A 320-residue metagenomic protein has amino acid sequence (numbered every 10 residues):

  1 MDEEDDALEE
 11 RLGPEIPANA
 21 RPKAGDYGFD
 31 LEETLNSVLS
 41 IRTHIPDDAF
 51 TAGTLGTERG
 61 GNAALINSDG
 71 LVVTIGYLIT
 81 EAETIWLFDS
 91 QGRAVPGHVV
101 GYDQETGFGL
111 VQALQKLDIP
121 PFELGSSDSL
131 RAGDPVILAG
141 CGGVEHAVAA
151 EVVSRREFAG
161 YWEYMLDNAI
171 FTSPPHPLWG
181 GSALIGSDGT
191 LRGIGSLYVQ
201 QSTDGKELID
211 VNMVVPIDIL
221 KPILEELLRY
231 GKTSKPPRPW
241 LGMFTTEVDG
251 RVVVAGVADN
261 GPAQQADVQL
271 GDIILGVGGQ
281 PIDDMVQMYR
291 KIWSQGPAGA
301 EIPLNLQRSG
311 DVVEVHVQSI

Functional and structural regions predicted by a protein language model:
M1-A64, S68-L71, I75-Y77, T84 (+3 more regions): N-terminal activation segment of mature serine protease catalytic domains
M1-L31, E145, L191-V248, R290 (+2 more regions): C-terminal cap/linker of serine protease catalytic domains
E15-A18, P46-D48, G60, N67-A147 (+5 more regions): Conserved active-site neighborhood of the chymotrypsin/trypsin-like protease fold
V38-R42, V72-G76, A132-G142, T172 (+1 more regions): Active-site-proximal beta-strands of protease catalytic cores
G56, P121-D167, Q200-G205, I223-P236: Flexible, gly/ser-rich surface segments that form the specificity/activation loops bordering the active-site cleft
S68-V73, D188-R192, A263-V286: Conserved PDZ fold ligand-binding element
G125-S129, S182-L184, D188, G256 (+2 more regions): A short glycine-leucine-enriched loop at secondary-structure breakpoints that most characteristically corresponds
E226-K232, N260, A266-Q269, L275-V277 (+1 more regions): PDZ-domain C-terminal substructure recognizer with occasional recognition of PDZ-binding tails
